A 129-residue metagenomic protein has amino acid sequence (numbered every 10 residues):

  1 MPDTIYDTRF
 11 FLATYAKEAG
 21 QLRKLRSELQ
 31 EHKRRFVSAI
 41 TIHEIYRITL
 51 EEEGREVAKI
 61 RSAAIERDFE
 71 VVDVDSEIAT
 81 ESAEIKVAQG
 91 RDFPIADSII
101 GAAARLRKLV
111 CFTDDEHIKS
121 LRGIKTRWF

Functional and structural regions predicted by a protein language model:
M1-P2, S27, G101, R105-F129: Acidic, PIN/NYN-like endoribonuclease modules and their adjacent C-terminal/linker elements
M1-V37, L50-R61: Short, well-structured N-terminal submotif of metal-dependent ribonuclease cores
T4, R34-F36, R67-E70, V110: Short loop->beta-strand "edge-of-pocket" segments that line small-molecule binding or catalytic clefts across diverse
Y6-D7, V37-S38, D92-P94, D115: Histidine- and aromatic-rich ligand-binding microenvironments
F11-L12, I42, A79, I118-K119: A generic structural signal for short hydrophobic patches within well-formed alpha-helices
E31, R67, L121-R122: Short, structured coil segments at secondary-structure junctions
E70-F112: Active-site neighborhoods of divalent-metal-dependent phosphate/nucleic-acid chemistry enzymes
